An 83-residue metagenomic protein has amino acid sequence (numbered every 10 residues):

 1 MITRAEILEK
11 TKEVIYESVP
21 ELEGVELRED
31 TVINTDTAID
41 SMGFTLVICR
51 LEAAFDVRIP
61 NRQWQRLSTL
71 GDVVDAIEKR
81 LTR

Functional and structural regions predicted by a protein language model:
M1-G24, R80-R83: Thiotemplate assembly-line natural product biosynthesis machinery
K10, T69-D72: Charged catalytic carboxylate motif
S18-A38, A54-R66: Phosphopantetheine carrier-protein modules
G43: Two-component histidine kinase catalytic core, primarily the HATPase_c
G71-R80: C-terminal structural segments of small proteins and small subunits
